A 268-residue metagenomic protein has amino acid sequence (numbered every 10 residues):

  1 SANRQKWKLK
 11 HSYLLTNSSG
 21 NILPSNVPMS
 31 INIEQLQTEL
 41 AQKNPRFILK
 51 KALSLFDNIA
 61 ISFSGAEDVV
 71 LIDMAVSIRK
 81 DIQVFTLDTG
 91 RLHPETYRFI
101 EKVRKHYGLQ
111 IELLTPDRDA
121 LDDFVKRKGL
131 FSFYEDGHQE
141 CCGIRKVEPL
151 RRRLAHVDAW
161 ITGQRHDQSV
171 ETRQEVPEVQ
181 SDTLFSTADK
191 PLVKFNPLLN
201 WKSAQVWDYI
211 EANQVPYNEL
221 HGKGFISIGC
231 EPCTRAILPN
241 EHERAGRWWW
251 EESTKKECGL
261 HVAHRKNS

Functional and structural regions predicted by a protein language model:
R4, S12-L14: Short hydrophobic targeting helices and cationic amphipathic motifs that mediate membrane/organellar targeting
T16, N21-S25: Short, positively charged and aromatic/hydrophobic N-terminal segments
N26-S268: Nucleotide-activated chemistry modules centered on ATP-dependent adenylation/adenylyltransferase
